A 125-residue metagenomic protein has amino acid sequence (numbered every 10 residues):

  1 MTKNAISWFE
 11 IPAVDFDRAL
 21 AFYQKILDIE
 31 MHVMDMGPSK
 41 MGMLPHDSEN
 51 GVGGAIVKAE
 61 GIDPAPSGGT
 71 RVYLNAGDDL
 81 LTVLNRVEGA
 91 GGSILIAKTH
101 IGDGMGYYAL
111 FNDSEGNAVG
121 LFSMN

Functional and structural regions predicted by a protein language model:
T2-N4, I11, H32-M36, N85-N125: Vicinal oxygen chelate
K3-A5, P38, G51-G53, S67-G69 (+1 more regions): A structure-centric signal for secondary-structure junctions around beta-strands
I6-V14, I62-E88, Y107-N112: Vicinal oxygen chelate
E10-V52, G102: Core segments of cupin and vicinal oxygen chelate
M41-G42, D78, N117: Cross-family detector of peptidyl-prolyl cis-trans isomerase
H46-E49, G61-A65: Acidic pyrophosphate-coordinating catalytic loop
